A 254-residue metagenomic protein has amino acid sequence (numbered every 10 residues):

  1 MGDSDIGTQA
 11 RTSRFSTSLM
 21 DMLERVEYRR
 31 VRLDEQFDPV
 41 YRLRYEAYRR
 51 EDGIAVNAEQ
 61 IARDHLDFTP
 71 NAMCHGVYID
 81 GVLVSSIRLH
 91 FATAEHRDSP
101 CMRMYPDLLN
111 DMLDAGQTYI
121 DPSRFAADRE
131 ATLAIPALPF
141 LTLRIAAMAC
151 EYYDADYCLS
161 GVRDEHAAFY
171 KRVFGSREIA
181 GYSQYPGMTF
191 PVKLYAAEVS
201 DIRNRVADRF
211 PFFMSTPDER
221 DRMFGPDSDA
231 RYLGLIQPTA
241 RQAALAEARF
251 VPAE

Functional and structural regions predicted by a protein language model:
M1-L23, R241-E254: Short acidic N-proximal helix/loop "leader" segments that mark the beginning of a domain or an inter-domain linker
R14-D64, C74-Y78, L83: Short amphipathic alpha-helix that is part of the acyltransferase structural core
L66-H75, R97: A short helix-loop-beta-strand connector motif used in the catalytic cores of GNAT acetyltransferases and, in some
S86: Short glycine-/small-residue motifs
F91-T93: A short acidic/small-residue loop/turn micro-motif
E95-D201: Acyl-donor binding region in acyl/amide transferases
T189-E254: Charge-rich, low-complexity intrinsically disordered segments
